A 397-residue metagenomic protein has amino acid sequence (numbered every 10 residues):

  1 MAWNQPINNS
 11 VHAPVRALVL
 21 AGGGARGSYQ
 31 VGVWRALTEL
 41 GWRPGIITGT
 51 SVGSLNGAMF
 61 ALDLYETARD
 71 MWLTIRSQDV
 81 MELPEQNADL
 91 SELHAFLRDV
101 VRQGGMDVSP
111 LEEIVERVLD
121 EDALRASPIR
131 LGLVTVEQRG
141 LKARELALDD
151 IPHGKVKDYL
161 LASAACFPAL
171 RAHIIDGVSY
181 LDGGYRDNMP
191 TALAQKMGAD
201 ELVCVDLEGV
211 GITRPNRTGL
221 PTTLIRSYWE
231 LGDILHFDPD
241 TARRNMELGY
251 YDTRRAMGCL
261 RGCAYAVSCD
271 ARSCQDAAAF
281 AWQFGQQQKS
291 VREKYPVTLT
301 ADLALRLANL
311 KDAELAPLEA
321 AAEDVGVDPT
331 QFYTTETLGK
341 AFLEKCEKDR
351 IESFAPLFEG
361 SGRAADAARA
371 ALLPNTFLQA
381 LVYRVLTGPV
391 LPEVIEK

Functional and structural regions predicted by a protein language model:
M1-T50, A58-K397: Patatin-like phospholipase
